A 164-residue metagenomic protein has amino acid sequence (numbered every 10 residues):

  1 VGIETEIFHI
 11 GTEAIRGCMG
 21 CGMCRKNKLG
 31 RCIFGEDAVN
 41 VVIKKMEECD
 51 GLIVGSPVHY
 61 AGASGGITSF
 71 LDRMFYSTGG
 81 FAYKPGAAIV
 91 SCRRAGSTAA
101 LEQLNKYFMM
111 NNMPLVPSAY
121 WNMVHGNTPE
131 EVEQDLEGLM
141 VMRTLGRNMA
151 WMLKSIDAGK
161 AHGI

Functional and structural regions predicted by a protein language model:
V1-I3: N-terminal beta1-alpha1 ligand-phosphate binding loop
T5-I7, L115: Conserved beta-strand scaffold positions in the cores of enzyme catalytic domains, especially in NTP/NDP-utilizing
I7-R31, T128-V132: N-terminal beta-loop-helix "entrance" segment that forms/cooperates in small-molecule cofactor or anionic ligand
T12-E13, A61, M123: Positions that flank functional sites
G17-G20, K45, R73, V141: Residue-level recognition of specific faces of alpha-helices
L29, I33-Y120: Helix-loop-strand module that forms the ligand-binding subsite of alpha/beta enzymes
G35, V41, P114-I164: Glycine-rich phosphate/pyrophosphate-binding loop and the adjoining helix
